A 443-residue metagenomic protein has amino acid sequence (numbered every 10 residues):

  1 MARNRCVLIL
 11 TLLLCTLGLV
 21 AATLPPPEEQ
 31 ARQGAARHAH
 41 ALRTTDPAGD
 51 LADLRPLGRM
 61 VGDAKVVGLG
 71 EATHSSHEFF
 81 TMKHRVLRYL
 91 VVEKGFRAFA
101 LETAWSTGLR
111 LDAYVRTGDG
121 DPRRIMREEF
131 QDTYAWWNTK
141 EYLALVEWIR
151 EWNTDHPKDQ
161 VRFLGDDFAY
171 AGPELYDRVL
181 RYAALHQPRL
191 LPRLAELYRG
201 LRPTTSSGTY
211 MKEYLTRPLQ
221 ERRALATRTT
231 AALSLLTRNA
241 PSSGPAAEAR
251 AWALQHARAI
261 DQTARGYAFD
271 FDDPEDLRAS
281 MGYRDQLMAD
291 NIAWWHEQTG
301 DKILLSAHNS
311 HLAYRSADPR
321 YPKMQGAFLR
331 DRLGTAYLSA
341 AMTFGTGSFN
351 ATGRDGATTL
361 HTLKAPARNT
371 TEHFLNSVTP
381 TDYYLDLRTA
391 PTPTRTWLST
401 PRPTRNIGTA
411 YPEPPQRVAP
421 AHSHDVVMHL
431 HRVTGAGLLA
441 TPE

Functional and structural regions predicted by a protein language model:
A2-C6, A21-E443: Structured catalytic-domain cores with a bias toward divalent-metal coordination
I9-G18: Bacterial N-terminal signal peptides
